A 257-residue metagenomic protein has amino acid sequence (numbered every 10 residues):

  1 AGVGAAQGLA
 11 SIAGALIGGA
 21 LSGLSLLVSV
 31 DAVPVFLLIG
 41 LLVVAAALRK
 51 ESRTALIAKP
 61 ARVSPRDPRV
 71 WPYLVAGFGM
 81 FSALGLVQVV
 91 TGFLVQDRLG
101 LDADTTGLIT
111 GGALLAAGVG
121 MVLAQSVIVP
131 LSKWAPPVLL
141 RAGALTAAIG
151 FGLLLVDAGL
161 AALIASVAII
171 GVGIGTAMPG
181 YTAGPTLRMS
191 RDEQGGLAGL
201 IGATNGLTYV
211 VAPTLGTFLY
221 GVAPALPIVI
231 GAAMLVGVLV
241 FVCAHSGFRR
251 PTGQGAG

Functional and structural regions predicted by a protein language model:
A6-A45: Helix-loop-helix hairpin linking two adjacent transmembrane segments in secondary transporters
S29-A46, P227-A244: Symmetry-related core transmembrane helices of the 12-TM Major Facilitator Superfamily/SLC fold
L48-A76, G257: Juxtamembrane intracellular "pre-TM" segments in multi-pass secondary transporters
V89-L108: Short amphipathic helix-loop junctions that connect adjacent transmembrane helices in Major Facilitator Superfamily/SLC
L123-P136: Helix-to-loop junctions at the C-terminal end of transmembrane segments in multipass secondary transporters
V138-G152: Structural signature of the two symmetry-related core transmembrane helices
T176-M189: Intracellular juxtamembrane helix-capping segments at the cytosolic ends of symmetry-related transmembrane helices
D192-V222: A late C-terminal transmembrane helix in Major Facilitator Superfamily
